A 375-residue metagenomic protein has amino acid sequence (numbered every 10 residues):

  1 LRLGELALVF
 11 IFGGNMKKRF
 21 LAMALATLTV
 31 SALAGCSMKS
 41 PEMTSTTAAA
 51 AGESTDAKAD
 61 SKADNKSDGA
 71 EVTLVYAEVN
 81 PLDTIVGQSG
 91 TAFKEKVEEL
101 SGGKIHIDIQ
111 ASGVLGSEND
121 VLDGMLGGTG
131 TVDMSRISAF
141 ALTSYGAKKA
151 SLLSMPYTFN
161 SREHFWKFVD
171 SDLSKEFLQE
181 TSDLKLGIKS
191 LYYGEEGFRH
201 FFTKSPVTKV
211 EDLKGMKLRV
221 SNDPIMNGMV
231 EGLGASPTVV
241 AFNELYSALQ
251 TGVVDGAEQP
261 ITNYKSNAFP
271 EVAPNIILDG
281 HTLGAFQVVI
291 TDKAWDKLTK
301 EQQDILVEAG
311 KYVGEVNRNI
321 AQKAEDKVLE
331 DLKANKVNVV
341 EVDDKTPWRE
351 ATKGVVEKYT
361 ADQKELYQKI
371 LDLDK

Functional and structural regions predicted by a protein language model:
L1-T73: Short, low-complexity disordered leader/linker segments with a strong preference for bacterial N-terminal type II
L3, F168-D170, D374: Short, Φ-rich (hydrophobic/aromatic) sequence segments
G14-M16, A24, V97, D172 (+1 more regions): Prokaryotic Sec-type signal peptides and long signal-anchor helices with extended Leu/Ile/Val-rich h-regions
S37-A48, G52, K62-E163, L173 (+2 more regions): N-terminal secretory/targeting leader peptides
H164-L178: A gly/proline- and charged-residue-enriched helix-loop-helix capping module
